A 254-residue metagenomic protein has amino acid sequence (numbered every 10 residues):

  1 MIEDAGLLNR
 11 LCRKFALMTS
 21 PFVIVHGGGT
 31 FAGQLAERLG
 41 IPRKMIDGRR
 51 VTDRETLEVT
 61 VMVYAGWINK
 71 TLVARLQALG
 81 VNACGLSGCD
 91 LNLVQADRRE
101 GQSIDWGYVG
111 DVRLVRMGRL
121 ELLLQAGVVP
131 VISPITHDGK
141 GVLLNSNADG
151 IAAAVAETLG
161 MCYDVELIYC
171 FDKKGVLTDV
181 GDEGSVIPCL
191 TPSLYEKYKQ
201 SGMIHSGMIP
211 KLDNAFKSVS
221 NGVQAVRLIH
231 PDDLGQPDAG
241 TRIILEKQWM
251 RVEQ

Functional and structural regions predicted by a protein language model:
M1-Q254: C-terminal catalytic "cap/lid" subdomain
